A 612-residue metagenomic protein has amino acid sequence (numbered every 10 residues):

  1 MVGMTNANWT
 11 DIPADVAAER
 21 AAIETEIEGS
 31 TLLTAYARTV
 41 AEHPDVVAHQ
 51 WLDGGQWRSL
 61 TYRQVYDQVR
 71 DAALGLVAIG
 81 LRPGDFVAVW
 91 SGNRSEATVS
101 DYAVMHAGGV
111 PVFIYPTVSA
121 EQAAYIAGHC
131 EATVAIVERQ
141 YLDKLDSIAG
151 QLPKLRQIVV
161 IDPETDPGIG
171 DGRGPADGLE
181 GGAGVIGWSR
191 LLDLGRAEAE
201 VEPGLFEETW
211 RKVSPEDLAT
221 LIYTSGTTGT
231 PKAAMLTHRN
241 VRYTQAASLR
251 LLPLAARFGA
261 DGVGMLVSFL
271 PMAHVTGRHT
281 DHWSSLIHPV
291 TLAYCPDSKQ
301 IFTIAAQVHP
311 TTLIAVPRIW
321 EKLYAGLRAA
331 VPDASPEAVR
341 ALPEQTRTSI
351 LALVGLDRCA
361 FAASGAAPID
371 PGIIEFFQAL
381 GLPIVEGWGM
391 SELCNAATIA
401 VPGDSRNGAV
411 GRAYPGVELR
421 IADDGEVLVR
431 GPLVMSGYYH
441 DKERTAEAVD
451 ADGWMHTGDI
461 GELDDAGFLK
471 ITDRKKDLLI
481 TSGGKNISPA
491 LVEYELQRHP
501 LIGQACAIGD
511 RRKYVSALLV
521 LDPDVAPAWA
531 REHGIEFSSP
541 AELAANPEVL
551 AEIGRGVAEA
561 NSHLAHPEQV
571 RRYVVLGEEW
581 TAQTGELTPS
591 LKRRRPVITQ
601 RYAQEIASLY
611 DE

Functional and structural regions predicted by a protein language model:
V2-T5, A199, P203, G437 (+5 more regions): AMP-binding adenylation
M4, I79, H106-L194, E552: Structural core segment of the AMP-binding/adenylate-forming
P44-V47, V160, I186-S189, R196-Y223 (+2 more regions): Conserved pre-ATP/AMP-binding loop-to-beta segment of ANL
A48-R94, T98-Y102, S119-A124, G128 (+1 more regions): Conserved AMP-binding/adenylate-forming core of the ANL superfamily
S59-R63, A219-A246: Conserved AMP-binding A3 loop
W90, A413-G416, R420-A422, E426-T481 (+1 more regions): Conserved ATP-binding/catalytic segment of the ANL
R242-S268, M272-S349, G355-R358, P383: Conserved AMP-binding/adenylation subdomain of ANL enzymes
T311-I314, G326-S405, E418, G503: Gly/Ser/Thr-rich phosphate-binding loop
